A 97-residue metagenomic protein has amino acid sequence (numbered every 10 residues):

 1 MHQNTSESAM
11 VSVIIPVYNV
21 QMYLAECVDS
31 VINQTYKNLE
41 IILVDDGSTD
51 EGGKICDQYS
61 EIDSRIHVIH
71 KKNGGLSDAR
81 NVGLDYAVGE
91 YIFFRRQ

Functional and structural regions predicted by a protein language model:
M1-I32: N-proximal low-complexity "stem/linker" segments adjacent to membrane-targeting elements
S12, K37-E40, S64-H67: Structural signature of beta-strand start/N-cap positions in the alpha/beta core of ABC transporter nucleotide-binding
N19, S48, G75: Alpha/beta-hydrolase active-site loop signature
A25, L39, D50-Q58: Acidic helix N-cap motif at the loop->helix transition within catalytic regions of sugar-transfer enzymes
S30, D45-K54: A conserved acidic beta->alpha catalytic loop
K71-A87: Glycine-rich, basic loop-to-helix element that forms the pyrophosphate-binding segment of sugar-nucleotide handling
K71-K72, R95-Q97: Catalytic metal- and UDP-sugar-binding loop of GT-A-like glycosyltransferases, i.e., residues flanking the conserved
I92: Short aromatic/hydrophobic "clamp" motif used to bind/position activated sugar donors
